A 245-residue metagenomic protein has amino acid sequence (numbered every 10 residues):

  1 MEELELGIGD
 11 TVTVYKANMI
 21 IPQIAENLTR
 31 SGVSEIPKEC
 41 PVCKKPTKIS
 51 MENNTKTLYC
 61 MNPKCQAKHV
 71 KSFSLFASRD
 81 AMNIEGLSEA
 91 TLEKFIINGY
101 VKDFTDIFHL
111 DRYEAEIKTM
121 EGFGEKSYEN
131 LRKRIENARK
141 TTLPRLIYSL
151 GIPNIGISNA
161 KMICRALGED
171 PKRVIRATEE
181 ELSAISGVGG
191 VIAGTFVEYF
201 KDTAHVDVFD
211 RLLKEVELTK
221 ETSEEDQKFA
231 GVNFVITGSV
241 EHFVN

Functional and structural regions predicted by a protein language model:
M1-E5, E225-D226: Short, surface-exposed secondary-structure edge patches
E5-G7, V101: Short, well-ordered loop/turn sites that connect or cap secondary structure elements
M19-E85: Cys/His-rich short segments
H69, E121-N245: DNA strand-break repair and replication-stress modules
E89-A90, V101-T119, G124, A184: Compact, charge-rich alpha-helical regulatory domains located at protein termini
